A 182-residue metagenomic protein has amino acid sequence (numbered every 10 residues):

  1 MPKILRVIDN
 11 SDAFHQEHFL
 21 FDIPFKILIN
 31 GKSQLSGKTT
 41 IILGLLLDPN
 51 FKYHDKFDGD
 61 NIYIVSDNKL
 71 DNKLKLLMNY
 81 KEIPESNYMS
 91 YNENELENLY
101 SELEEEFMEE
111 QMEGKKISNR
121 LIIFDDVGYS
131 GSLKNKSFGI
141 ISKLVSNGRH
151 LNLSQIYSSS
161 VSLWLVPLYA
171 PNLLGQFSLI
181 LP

Functional and structural regions predicted by a protein language model:
M1-H18: N-terminal pre-Walker A segment at the start of P-loop NTPase domains
I4, L76, E95-N98: Acidic/proline-rich low-complexity IDRs
H15, I27-H54, D67-D71, M89-P182: Conserved P-loop NTPase motor cores
P24: Short coil/loop residues immediately preceding or within conserved phosphate-binding loops of NTP-utilizing enzyme
D55-L77: AAA+/P-loop NTPase substrate/partner-engagement loops
D58, P84, N172-L173: Short, structured coil segments at secondary-structure junctions
L76-Y91: Active-site regions of enzymes building and remodeling cell-envelope glycoconjugates
